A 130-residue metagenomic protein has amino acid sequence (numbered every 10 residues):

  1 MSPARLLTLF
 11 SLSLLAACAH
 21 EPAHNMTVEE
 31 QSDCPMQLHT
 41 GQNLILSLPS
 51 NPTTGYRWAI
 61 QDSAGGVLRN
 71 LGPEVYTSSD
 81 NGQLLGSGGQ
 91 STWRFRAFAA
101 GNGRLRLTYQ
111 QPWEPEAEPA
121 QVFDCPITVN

Functional and structural regions predicted by a protein language model:
M1-L7: Bacterial N-terminal signal peptides that target proteins for export
L15-A17: C-terminal motif of bacterial Sec signal peptides marking the signal peptidase cleavage site
H20-L46, N51, I127: N-terminal edge beta-strand
T54, D62-D80: Short, solvent-exposed loop/linker segments at beta-strand-coil boundaries, enriched for Pro/Gly and Ser/Thr
L85-T92: Aromatic sugar-binding surface patches on proteins that engage polysaccharides or sugar-phosphate polymers
F95-G103: Glycine-centered tight-turn and secondary-structure capping sites
Q110-A117: Short acidic/polar inter-strand loop motif in beta-rich domains
E118, V122-T128: C-terminal edge beta-strand
